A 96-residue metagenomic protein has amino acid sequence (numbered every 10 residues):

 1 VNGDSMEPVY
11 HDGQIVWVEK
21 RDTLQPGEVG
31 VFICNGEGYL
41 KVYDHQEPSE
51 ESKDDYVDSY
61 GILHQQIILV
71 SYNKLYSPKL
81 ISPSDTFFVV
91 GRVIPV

Functional and structural regions predicted by a protein language model:
V1-V96: Acidic/glycine-rich C-terminal interaction modules and beta/coil loop segments that lie outside canonical DNA-binding
